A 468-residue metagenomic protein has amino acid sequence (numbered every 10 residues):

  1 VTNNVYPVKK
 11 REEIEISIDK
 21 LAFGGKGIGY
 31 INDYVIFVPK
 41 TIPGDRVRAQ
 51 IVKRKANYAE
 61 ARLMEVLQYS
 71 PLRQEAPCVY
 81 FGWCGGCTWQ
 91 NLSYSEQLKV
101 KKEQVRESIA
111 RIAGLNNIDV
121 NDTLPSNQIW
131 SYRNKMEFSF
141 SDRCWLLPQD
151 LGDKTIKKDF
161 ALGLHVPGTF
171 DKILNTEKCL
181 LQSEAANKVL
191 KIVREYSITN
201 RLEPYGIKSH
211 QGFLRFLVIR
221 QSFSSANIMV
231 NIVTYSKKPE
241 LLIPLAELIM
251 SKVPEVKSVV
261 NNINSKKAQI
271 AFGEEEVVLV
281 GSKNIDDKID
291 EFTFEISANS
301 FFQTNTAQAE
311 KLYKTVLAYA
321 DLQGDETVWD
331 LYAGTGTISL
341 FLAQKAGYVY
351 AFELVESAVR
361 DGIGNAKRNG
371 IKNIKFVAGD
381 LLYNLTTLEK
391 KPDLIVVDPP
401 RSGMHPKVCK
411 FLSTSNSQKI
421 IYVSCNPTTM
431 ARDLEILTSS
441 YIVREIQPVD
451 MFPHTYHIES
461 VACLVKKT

Functional and structural regions predicted by a protein language model:
V1-A76, Y80, K375, Y383: Terminal RNA-binding accessory module
T2-E15, F23, K237-T468: Rossmann-like S-adenosyl-L-methionine
G27-N32, L162-V166, G362: Short, acidic/hydrophobic/Gly-rich beta-strand patch recurrent on exposed beta strands that often constitutes part
G44, Q182, N305: Short, conserved phosphate/pyrophosphate- and ester-handling motifs at nucleotide-, phospho-/glycolipid
E65-A76, G82-E203, P239: Extended interfacial segments that mediate partner engagement and assembly in macromolecular machines
W130-N134, A226, Y456-H457: A short, glycine/Asx- and small/polar-enriched loop/turn that sits immediately N-terminal to a beta-strand
L217: Flexible loop/N-cap segments at domain edges
